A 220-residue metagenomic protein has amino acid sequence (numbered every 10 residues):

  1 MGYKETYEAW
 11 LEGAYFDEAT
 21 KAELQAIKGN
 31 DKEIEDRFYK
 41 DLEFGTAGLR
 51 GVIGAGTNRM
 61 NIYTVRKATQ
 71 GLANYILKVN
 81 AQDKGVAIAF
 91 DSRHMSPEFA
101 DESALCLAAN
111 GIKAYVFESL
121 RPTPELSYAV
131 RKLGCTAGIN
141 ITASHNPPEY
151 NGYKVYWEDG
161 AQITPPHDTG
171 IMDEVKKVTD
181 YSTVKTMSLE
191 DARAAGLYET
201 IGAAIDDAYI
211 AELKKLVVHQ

Functional and structural regions predicted by a protein language model:
Y7-S103, E199-Q220: An N-terminal, well-structured beta->alpha segment
W10-G13, A81-E158: Ferredoxin-reductase
E33-F38, L42, N151-Q220: Gly/Ser/Thr-enriched, mixed-charge loops and adjacent short helices that form phosphate/oxyanion-binding elements
G71-Y75, C106, N110, A129 (+3 more regions): Generic, well-ordered alpha-helical scaffold segments in large soluble proteins
